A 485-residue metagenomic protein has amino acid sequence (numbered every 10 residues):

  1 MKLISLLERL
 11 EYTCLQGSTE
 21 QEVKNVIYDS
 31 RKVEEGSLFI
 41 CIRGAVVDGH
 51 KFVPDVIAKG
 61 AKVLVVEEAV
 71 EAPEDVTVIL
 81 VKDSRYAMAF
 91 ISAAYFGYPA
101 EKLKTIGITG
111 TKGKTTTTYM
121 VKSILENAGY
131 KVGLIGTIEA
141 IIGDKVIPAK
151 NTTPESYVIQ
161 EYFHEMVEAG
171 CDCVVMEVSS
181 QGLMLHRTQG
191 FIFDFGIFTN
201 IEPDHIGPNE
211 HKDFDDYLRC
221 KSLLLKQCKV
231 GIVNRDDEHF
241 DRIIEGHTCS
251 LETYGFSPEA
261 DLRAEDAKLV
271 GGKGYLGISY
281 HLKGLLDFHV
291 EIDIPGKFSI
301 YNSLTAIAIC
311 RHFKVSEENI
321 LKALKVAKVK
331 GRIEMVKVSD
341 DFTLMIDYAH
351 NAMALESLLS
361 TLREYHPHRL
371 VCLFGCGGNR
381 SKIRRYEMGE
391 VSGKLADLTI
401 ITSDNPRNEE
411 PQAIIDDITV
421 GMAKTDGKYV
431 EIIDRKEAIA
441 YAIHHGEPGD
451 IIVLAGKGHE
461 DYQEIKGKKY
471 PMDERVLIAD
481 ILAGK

Functional and structural regions predicted by a protein language model:
M1-C14, E35-L38, T248, L285 (+3 more regions): ATP-dependent carboxylate-amine ligase
M1-F90, A94, K226, E238 (+6 more regions): N-terminal leader/targeting and accessory segments in enzymes
L7-L10, M88-G231, R235, H239-H247 (+2 more regions): Phosphate-binding loop of NTP-binding sites
L7-R9, V70-D75, A169, M184 (+2 more regions): Acidic, Mg2+-coordinating active-site environments of NTP-dependent enzymes
G44-A45, V70, S180-Q181, E202-H205 (+4 more regions): Short glycine-rich anion-binding loops that position phosphate/pyrophosphate groups of nucleotides and phosphorylated
V53-A58, V167, Q189, R363: Non-catalytic positions within long, well-ordered alpha-helices that form the structural scaffold/packing of enzyme
K62-E68, G231-R235, L373-F374, D397-N405: Short internal beta-strands
V66, K82, G136, V178 (+4 more regions): Short loop/edge segments at beta-strand edges and connector loops that shape dinucleotide/nucleotide cofactor-binding
